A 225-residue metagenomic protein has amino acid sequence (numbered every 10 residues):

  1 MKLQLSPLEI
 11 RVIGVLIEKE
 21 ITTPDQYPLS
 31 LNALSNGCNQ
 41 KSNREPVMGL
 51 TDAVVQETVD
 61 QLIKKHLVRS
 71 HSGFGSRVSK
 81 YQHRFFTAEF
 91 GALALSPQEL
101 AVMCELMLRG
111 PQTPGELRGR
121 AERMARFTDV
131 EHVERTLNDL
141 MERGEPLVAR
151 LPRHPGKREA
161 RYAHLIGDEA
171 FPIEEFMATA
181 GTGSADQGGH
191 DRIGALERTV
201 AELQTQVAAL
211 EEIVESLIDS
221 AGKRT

Functional and structural regions predicted by a protein language model:
M1-G14, I21-D25, V59-A94: Intrinsically disordered, low-complexity serine/threonine- and proline-rich regulatory segments
S6-P28, L93-P111, L137, E142: Positively charged, polyanion-binding regions of nucleic-acid-associated proteins
T23-V47, P111-F127: Short acidic, hydrophobic short linear motifs in intrinsically disordered regions
Q56-F74, L137-H154: A short, conserved structural fragment
R77-E116, A160-D191, A195: Short, amphipathic alpha-helical interaction segments positioned at domain boundaries
A88, L95-L137, G144-V148, R153-P155: Extended, charged alpha-helical interaction scaffolds
R120-R123, P152-I166, A208-T225: Helical coiled-coil/dimerization "stalks" and their immediately adjacent regulatory linkers at helix->disorder
G183-R224: Amphipathic alpha-helical oligomerization/assembly segments
